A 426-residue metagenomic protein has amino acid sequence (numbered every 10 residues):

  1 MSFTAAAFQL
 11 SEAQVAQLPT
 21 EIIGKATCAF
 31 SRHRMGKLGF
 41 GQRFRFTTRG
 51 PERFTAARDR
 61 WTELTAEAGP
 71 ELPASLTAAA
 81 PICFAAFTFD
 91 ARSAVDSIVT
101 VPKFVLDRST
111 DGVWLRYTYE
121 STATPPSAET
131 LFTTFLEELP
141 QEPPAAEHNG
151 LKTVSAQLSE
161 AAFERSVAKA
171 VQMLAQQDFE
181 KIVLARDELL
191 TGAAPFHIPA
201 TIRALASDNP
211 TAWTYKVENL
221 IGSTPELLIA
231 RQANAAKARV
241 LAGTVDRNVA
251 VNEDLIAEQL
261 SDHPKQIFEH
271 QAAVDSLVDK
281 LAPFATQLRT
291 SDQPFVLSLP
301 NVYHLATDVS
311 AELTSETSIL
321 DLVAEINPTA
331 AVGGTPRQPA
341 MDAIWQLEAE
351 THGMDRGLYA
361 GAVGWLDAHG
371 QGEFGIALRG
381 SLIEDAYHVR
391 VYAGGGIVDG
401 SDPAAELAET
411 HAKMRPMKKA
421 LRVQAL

Functional and structural regions predicted by a protein language model:
M1-A5, R108-L139, A230-D308, E312 (+1 more regions): Cytosolic ligand/metal-binding cores
M1-A74, L190-G192: Short Lys/Arg-enriched alpha/beta "domain-start" segment
R45, S276-K280, T335-P339: TRNA-recognition modules of translation machinery and tRNA-sensing kinases, especially anticodon-binding
D59-L189, T286, R422: Non-catalytic accessory segments adjacent to catalytic cores
A85, L106, Q177, I229 (+4 more regions): A residue-level signal for conserved active-site and pocket-lining positions in enzyme catalytic cores
F104-L106, T214, I221, E226-L228 (+2 more regions): Short beta-strand scaffold segments in enzyme catalytic cores
P143-L227, H270-A273, L277-K280, F284 (+3 more regions): Active-site pocket-lining segments that scaffold enzyme catalytic pockets across diverse folds
D308-L426: Conserved hydrophobic core element of enzyme catalytic domains
